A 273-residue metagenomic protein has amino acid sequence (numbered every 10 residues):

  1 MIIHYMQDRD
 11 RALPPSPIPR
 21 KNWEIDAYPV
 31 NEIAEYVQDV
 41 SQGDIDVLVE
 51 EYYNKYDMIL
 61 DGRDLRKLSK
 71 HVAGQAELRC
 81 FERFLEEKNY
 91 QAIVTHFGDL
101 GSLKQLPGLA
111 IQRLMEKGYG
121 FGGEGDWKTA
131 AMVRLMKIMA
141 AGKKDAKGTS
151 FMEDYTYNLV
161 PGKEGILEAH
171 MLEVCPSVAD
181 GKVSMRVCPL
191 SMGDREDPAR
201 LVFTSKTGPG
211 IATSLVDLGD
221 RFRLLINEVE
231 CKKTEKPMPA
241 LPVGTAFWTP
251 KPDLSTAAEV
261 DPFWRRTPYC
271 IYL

Functional and structural regions predicted by a protein language model:
M1-Q105: A charged, amphipathic alpha-helical module
P17-N22, L65, A73-L273: Anaerobic metallocofactor- and corrinoid-dependent redox/one-carbon enzyme cores, especially those from methanogenesis
